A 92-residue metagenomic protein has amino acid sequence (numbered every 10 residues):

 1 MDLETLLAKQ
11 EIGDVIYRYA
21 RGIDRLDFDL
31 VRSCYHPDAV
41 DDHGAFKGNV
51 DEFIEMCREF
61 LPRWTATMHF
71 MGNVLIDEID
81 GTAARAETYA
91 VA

Functional and structural regions predicted by a protein language model:
M1-P37: Short, low-complexity N-terminal intrinsically disordered segments enriched in polar/charged residues
R25-A92: A solvent-exposed, acidic/Ser-Thr-rich amphipathic alpha-helical stretch
